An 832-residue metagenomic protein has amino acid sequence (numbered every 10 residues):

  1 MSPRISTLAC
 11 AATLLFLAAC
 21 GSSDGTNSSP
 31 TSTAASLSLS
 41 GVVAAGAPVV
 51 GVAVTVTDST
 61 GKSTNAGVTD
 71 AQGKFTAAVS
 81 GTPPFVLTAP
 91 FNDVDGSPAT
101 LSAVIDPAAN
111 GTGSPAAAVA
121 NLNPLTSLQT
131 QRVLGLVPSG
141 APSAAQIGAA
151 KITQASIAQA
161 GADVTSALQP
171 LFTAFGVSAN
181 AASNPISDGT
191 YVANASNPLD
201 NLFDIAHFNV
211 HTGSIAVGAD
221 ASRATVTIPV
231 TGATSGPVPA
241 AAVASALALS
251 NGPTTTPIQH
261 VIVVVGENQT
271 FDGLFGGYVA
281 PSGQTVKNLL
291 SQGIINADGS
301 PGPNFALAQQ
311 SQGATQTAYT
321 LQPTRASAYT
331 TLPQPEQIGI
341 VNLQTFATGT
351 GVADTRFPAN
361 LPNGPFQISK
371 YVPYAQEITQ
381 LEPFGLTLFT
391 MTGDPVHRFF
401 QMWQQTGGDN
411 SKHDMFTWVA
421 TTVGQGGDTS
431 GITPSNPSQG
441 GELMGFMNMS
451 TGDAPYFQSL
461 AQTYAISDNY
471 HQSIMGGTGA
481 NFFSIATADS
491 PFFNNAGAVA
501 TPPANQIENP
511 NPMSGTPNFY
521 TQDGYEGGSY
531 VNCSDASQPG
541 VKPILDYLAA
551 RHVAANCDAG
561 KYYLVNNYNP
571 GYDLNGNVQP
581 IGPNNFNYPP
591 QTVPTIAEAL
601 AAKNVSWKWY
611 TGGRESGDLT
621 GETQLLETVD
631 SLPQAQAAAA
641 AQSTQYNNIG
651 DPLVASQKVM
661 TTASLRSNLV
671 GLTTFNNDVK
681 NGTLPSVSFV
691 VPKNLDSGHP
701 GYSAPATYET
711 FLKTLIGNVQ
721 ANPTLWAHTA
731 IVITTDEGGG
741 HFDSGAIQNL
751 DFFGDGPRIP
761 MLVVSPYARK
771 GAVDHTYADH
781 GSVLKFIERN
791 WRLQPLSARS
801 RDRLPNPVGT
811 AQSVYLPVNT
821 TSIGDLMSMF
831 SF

Functional and structural regions predicted by a protein language model:
M1, S28, G46, G81-T82 (+21 more regions): Selective for proline/serine-rich intrinsically disordered segments in cytosolic/nuclear regulatory regions
M1-A9: Bacterial N-terminal signal peptides that target proteins for export
P3, Q131, A150-T153, S222 (+3 more regions): Short, intrinsically disordered low-complexity segments
F16-A19: C-terminal motif of bacterial Sec signal peptides marking the signal peptidase cleavage site
G21-G25, G41, G46, G51 (+6 more regions): Glycine-centered flexibility sites
S23-P253, S291: Feature for extracytoplasmic/surface-facing segments of secreted or surface-associated proteins, emphasizing
A244-F832: N-terminal pro-sequences and low-complexity stem/linker regions of secreted or lumenal proteins
